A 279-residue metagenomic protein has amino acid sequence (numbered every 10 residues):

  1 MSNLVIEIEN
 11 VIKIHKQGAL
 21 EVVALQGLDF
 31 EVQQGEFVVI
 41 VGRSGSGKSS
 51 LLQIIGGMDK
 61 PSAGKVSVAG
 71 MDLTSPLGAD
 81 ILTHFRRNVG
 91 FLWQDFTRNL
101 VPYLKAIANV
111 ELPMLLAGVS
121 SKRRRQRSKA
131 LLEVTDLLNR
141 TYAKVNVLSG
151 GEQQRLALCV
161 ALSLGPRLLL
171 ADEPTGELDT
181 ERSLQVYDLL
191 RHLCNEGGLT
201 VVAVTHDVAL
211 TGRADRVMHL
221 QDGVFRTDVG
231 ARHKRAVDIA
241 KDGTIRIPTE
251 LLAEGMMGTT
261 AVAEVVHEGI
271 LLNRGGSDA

Functional and structural regions predicted by a protein language model:
L20, L73-G90, S121: ABC ATPase NBD coupling module
G56: Helix-to-loop junction immediately C-terminal to a conserved catalytic motif
G64-S75: Conserved ABC transporter NBD signature motif
Y103-E111: Short coil-to-helix segment of the ABC ATPase nucleotide-binding domain corresponding to the Q-loop/switch region
K144-L148, E152: Conserved ABC ATPase signature
S163-R167: A short, proline-enriched helix->beta-strand linker immediately N-terminal to the Walker B motif in ABC-type P-loop
L169-D172: Catalytic Walker B motif of ABC-type/P-loop ATPase nucleotide-binding domains
